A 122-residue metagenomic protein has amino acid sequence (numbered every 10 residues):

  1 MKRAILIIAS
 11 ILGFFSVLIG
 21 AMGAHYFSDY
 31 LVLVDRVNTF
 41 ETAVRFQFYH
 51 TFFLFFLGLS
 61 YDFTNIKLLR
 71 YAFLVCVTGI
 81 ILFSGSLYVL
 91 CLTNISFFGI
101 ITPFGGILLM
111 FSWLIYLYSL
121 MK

Functional and structural regions predicted by a protein language model:
M1-K122: Polytopic transmembrane helical bundles with strong interfacial aromatic enrichment
